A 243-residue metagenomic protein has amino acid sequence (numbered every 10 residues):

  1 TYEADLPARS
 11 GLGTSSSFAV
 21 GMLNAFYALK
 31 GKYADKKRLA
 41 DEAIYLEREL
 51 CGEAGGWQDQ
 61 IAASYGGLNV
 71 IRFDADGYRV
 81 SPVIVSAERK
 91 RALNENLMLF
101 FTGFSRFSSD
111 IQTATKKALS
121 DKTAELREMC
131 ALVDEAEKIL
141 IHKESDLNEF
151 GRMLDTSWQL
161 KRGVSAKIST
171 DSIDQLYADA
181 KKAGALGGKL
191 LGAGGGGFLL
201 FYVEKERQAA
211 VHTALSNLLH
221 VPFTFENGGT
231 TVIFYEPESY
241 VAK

Functional and structural regions predicted by a protein language model:
T1-S10, E42-Y45: Glycine- and acidic-rich phosphate- and metal-coordinating loops
S10-G13, R162: Short helix-coil transition sites and intra-membrane helix breaks within transmembrane domains of multi-pass
L12-K32, K36: DPxDG-like acidic metal-binding loop motif
A28-G31, D35-K36, D41-A54, Q60-G188 (+1 more regions): C-terminal nucleotide
G196: Glycine-rich active-site/cofactor-binding loop and its immediate structural neighborhood
